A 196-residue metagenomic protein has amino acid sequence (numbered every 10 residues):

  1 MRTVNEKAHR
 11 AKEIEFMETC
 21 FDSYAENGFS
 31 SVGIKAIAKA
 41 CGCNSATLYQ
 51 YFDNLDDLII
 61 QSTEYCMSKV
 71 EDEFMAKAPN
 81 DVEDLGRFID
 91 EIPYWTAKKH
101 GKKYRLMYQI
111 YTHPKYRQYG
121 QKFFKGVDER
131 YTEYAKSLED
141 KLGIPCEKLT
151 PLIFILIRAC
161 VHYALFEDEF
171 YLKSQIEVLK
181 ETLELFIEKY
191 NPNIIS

Functional and structural regions predicted by a protein language model:
M1-A11, I194-S196: N-terminal intrinsically disordered/low-complexity leader segments
K12, L58-C66, E73: Alpha-helical DNA-contacting segments of helix-turn-helix folds
E15, T19, S23-D57, Q61: Helix-turn-helix
Q61, F74-K99, C146, T150-I153 (+2 more regions): Hydrophobic alpha-helical connector segments
I92-P93, M107-Y111, I153-C160: Short alpha-helical scaffolding segments that buttress acidic/His motifs in well-ordered protein cores
A97-Q118, F166: Amphipathic alpha-helical segments used for helix-helix packing
K115-G143, E147-P151, E177: Amphipathic alpha-helical packing segments from all-alpha helical-bundle domains
I144-F166, S174-L185: Hydrophobic alpha-helical segments that form the core of small-molecule binding pockets and/or dimer interfaces
